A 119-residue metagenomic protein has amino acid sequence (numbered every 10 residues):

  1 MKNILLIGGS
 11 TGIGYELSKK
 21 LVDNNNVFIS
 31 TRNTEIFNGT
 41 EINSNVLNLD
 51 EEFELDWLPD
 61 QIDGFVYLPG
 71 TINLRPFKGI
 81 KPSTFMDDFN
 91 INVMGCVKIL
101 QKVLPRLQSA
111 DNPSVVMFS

Functional and structural regions predicted by a protein language model:
I7, I62-G70, N92, M117: Rossmann-fold scaffold of SDR-type NAD(P)-dependent oxidoreductases
S10-K19: N-terminal Rossmann NAD(P)H-binding glycine-rich loop of SDR-like oxidoreductase domains
T11, G70-N73: Flexible cofactor-recognition loop at the NAD(P)H-binding site of Rossmann-like short-chain dehydrogenase/reductase
K20, I91-D111: Amphipathic alpha-helical dimer-interface segment in Rossmann-like NAD(P)H-dependent oxidoreductases
N24-F37: Conserved glycine-rich Rossmann-like NAD(P)H-binding loop of the short-chain dehydrogenase/reductase
G39-F53: Rossmann-fold cofactor-recognition segment
I62, L107-S119: Active-site loop of short-chain dehydrogenase/reductase
T71, K78-K98, V116: Catalytic Tyr-X3-Lys loop
